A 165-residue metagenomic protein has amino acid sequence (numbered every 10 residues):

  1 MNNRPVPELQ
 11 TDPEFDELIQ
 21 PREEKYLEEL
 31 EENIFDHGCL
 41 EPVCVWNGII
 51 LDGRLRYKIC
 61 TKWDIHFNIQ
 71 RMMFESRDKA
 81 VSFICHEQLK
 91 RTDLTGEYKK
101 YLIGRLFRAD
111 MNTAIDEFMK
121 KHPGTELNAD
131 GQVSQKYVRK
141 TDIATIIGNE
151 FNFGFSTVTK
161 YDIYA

Functional and structural regions predicted by a protein language model:
M1-M72, H86-D93: Short, charged/polar connector segments at secondary-structure boundaries
E14, I84, I143-I146: A general alpha-helix detector
L55-R56, V81, K99, I103: Generic hydrophobic, aliphatic-rich segments that mediate packing or membrane embedding
D78-E87: Acidic/polar active-site rim loop that often engages polyanionic ligands
T92-A165: Alpha-helical interaction elements
